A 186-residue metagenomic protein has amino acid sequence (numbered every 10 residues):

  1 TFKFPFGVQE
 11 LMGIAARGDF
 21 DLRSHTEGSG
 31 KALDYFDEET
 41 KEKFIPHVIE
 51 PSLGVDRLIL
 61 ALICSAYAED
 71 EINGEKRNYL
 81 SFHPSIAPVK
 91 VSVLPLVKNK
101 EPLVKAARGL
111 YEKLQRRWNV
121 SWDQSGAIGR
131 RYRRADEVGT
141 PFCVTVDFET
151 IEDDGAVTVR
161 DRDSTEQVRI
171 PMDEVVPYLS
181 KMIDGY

Functional and structural regions predicted by a protein language model:
T1-Y186: NTP/phosphate- and nucleic-acid-binding module
